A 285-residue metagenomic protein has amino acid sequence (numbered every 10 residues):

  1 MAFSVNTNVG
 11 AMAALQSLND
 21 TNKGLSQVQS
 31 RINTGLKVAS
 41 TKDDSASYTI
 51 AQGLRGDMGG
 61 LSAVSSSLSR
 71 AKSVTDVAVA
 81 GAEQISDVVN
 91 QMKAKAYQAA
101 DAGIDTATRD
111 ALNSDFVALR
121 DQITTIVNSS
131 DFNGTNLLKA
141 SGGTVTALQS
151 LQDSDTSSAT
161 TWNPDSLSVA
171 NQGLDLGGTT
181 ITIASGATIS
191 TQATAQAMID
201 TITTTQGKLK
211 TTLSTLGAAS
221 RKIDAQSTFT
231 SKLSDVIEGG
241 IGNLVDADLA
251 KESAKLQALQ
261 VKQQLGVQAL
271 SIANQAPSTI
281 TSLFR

Functional and structural regions predicted by a protein language model:
M1-R285: Primary detection of the long, small/polar-rich alpha-helical "axial" segments characteristic of bacterial flagellar
